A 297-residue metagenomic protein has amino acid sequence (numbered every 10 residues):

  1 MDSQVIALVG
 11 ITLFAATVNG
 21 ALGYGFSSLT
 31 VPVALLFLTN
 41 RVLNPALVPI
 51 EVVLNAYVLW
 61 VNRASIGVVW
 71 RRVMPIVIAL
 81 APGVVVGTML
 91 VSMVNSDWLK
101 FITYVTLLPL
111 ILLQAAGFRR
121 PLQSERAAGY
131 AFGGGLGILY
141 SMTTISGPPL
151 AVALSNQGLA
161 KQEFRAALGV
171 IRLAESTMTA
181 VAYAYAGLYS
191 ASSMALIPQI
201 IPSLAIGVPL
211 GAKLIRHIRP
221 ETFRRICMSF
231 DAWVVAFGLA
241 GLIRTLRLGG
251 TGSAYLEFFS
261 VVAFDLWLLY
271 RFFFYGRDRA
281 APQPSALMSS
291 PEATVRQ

Functional and structural regions predicted by a protein language model:
Q4-V73, G133-Y140, G147-V208, A212 (+1 more regions): Small-residue-rich hydrophobic segments that form or flank transmembrane alpha-helices in multi-pass membrane proteins
V5, V48, Y104-L107, I111 (+6 more regions): Residues within membrane-spanning alpha-helices of integral membrane proteins, especially the hydrophobic core/packing
N40-A116: Membrane helix-loop-helix hairpins that form the core translocation module of multi-pass transporters
L43, V86-M89, Y140-I145, T179-A182 (+1 more regions): Hydrophobic alpha-helical transmembrane segments in multi-pass integral membrane proteins
N55-A64, T88, I102-A127, K213 (+2 more regions): Transmembrane helix exit motif
P82-V86, L90, V94, L150 (+4 more regions): Hydrophobic side-chain positions within alpha-helical transmembrane segments of multi-pass secondary transporters
A212-W233, L248: Interfacial loop-to-transmembrane junctions
L248-Y255, V262-Q297: Intrinsic disorder in cytosolic terminal tails and internal cytosolic loops of multi-pass membrane transporters
